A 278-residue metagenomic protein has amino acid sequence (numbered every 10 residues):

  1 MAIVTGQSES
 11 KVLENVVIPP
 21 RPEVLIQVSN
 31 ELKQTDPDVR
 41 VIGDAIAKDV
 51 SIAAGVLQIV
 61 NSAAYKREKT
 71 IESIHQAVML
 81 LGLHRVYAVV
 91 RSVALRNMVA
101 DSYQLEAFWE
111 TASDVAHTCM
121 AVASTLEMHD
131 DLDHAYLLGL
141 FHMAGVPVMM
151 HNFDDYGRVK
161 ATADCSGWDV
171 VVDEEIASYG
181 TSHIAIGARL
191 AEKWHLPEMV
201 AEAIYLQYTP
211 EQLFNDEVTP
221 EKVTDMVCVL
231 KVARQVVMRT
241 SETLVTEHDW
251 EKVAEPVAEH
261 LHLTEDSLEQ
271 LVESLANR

Functional and structural regions predicted by a protein language model:
M1-Y156, W168-V245: Conserved alpha-helical "signature site" that marks functionally important helical segments or helix/loop junctions
Y156-A163: A Zn2+-metalloprotease active-site environment signal
L230-R278: C-terminal appended segment following the main domain
